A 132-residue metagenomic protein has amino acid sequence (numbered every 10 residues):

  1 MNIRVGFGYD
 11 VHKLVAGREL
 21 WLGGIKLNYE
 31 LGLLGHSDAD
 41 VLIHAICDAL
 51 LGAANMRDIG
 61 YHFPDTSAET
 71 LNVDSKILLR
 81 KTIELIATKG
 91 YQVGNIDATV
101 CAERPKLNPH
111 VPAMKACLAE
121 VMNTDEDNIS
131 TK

Functional and structural regions predicted by a protein language model:
N2-M114, M122: RNase III-family endoribonuclease catalytic core
D125-N128: Short acidic capping loops at alpha-helix termini that bridge into adjacent secondary structure
T131-K132: Pyridoxal 5′-phosphate
